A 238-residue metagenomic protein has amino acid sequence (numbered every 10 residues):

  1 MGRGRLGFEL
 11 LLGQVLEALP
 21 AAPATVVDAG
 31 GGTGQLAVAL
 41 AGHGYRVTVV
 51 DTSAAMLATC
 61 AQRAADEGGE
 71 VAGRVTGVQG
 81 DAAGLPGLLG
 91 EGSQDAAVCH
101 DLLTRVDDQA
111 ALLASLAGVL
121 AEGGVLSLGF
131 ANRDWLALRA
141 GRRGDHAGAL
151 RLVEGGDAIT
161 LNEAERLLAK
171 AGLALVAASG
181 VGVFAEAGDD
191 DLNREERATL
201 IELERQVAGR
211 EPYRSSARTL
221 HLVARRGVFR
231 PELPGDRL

Functional and structural regions predicted by a protein language model:
R5-A22: Conserved alpha-helix/loop element of class I SAM-dependent methyltransferases that forms part of the SAM/SAH-binding
P23-G32: Conserved class I S-adenosyl-L-methionine
Q35, A39-L85: Class I SAM-dependent methyltransferase SAM/SAH-binding core
V98: A conserved beta-strand element that flanks and buttresses the S-adenosyl-L-methionine
A110-V125: A short glycine-rich, Lys/Arg-flanked "PGG" loop and its adjoining helix->strand segment in the class I
S127-R151: Conserved class I S-adenosyl-L-methionine
G155-G172, A178: Short alpha-helix
A177-L238: Conserved Class I S-adenosyl-L-methionine
